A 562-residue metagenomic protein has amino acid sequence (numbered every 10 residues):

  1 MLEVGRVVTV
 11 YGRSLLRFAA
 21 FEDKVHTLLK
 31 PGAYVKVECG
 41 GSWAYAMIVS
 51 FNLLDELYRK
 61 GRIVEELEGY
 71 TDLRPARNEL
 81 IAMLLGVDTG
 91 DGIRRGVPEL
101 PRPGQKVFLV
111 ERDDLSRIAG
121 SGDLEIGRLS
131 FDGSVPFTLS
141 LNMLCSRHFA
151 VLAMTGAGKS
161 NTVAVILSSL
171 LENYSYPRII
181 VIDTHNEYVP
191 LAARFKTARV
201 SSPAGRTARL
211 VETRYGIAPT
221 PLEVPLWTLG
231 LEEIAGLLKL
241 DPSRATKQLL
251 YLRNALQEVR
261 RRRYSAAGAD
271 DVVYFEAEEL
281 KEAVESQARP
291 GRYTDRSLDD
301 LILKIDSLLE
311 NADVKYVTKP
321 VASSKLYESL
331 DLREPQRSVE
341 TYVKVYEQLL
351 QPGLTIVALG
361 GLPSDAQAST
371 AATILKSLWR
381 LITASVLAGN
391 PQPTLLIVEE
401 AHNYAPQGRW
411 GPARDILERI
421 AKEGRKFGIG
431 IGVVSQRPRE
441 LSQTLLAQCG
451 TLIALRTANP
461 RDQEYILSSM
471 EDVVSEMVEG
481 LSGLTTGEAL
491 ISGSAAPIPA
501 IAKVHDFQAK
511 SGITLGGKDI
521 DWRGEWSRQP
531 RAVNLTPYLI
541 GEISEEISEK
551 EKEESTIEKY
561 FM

Functional and structural regions predicted by a protein language model:
M1-A153, T162-I166, E172-N173, G389-Q392: Basic- and hydrophobic-enriched, low-structure N-terminal and domain-boundary segments that flank ATP-binding catalytic
G156: Walker A (P-loop) phosphate-binding loop of P-loop NTPases
K159: Conserved lysine of the Walker
A164-P225, N254-E258: Conserved nucleotide-state-sensing and coupling region of NTP-binding domains
S169-N173, L378-T383, I416-G432, S475: Substrate-engagement module of ASCE P-loop NTPases
N186-T197, A218-R419, G493: P-loop NTPase motor domains
I420-A502: Conserved ATP-driven motor cores of ASCE-family P-loop NTPases powering translocation/secretion/packaging/pilus
T486-M562: Conserved P-loop NTPase motor module
